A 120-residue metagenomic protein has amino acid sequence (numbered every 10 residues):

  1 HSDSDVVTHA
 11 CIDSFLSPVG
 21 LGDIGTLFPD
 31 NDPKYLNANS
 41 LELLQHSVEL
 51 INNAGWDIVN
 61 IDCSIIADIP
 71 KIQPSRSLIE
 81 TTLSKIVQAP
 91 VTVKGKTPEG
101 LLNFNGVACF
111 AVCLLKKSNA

Functional and structural regions predicted by a protein language model:
H1-I79, N105: RNase III-family endoribonuclease catalytic core
D23, P90-V91: Secondary-structure boundary/capping signal
T82: Conserved, well-structured core segments that form or line functional sites
K85-A89: Beta-rich strand-turn-strand
V93-G95: Pyridoxal 5′-phosphate
G100-A120: C-terminal edge-of-domain segments
